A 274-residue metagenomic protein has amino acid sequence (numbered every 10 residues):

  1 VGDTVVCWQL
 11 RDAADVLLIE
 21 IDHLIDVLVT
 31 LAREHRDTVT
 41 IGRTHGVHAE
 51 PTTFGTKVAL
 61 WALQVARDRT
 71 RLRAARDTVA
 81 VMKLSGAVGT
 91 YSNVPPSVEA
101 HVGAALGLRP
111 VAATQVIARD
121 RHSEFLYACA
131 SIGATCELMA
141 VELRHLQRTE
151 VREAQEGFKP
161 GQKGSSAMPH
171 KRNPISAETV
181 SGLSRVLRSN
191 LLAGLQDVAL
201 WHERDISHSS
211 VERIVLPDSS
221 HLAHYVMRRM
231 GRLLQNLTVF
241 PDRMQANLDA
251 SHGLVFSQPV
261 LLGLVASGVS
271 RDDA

Functional and structural regions predicted by a protein language model:
V1-T4, P169-K171: Glycine/serine-rich anion-binding loops at beta->alpha junctions that coordinate negatively charged ligand groups
D3-A49, L108-S123, H202-S207: Long, non-coiled-coil amphipathic alpha-helical linker/lever segments that couple catalytic cores to other domains
T4-W8, V65, P96-S97, V255-P259: A generic alpha-helix surface/boundary motif
Q9-D12, T56, S123-S131, P259-S267: Short, well-ordered beta-strand elements within core beta-sheets of diverse protein domains
I19-D22, E50-L200: Internal glycine-rich alpha/beta core junctions
V29, A100, L261: Short glycine-/small-residue-rich flexible loop motifs, especially phosphate/cofactor-binding loops
V151, M168-D273: Glycine-rich cofactor/substrate-binding loops
